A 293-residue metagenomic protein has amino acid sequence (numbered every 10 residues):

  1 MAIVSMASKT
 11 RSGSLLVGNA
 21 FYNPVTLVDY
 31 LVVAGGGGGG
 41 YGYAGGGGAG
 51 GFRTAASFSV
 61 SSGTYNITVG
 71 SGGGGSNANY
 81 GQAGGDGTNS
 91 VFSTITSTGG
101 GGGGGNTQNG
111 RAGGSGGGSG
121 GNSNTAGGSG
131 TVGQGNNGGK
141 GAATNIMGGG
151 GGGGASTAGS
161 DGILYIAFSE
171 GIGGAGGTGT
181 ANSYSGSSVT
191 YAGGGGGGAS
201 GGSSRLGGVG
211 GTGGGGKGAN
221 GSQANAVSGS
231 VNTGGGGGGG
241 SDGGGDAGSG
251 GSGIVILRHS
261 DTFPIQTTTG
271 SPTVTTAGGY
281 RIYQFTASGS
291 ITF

Functional and structural regions predicted by a protein language model:
A2-N19, T26-F293: Low-complexity, glycine/proline-biased repetitive segments and flexible coils/loops
